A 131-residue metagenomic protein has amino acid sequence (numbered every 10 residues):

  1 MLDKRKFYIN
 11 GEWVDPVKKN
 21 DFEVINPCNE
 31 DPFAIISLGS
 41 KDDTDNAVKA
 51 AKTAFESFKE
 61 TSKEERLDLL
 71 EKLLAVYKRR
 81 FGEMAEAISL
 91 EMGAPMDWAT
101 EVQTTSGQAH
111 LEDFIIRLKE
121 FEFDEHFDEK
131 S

Functional and structural regions predicted by a protein language model:
M1-K130: N-terminal Rossmann-like NAD(P)+-binding subdomain of aldehyde/semialdehyde dehydrogenases
